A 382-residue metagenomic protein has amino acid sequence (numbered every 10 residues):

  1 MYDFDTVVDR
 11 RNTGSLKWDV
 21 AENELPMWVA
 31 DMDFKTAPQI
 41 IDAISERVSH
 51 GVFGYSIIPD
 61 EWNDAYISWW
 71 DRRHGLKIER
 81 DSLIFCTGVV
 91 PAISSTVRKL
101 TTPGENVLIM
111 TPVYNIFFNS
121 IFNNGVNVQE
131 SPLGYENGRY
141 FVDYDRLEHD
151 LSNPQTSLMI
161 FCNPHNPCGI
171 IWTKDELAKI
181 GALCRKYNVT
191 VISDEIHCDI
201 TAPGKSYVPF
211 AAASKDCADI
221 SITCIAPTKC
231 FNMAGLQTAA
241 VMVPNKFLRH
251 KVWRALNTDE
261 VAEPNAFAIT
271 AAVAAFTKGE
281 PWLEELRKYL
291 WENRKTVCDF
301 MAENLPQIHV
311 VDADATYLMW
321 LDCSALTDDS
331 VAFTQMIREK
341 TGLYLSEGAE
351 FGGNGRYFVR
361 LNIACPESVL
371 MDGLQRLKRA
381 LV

Functional and structural regions predicted by a protein language model:
M1-G88, S95, F276: N-terminal small-domain helix-loop-helix segment of the aminotransferase-like
D42, K215, D219-W291, L381: Conserved core segment of the aminotransferase class I/II
F53-A182, D199-I200, Y207-A212: Conserved core of the PLP fold type I
E79-R80, D312-Y317, R356: Short Gly/Ser/Thr- and Asp/Glu-enriched loop/turn motifs at secondary-structure junctions
N124, K186-Y187, C217, T341: Helix C-cap/helix->beta junction micro-motif
V273, Y289-C298, V310-C323: Conserved glycine-rich beta-strand-loop-beta hairpin in the small C-terminal domain of fold type I
M336-L345, F351-V382: PLP-dependent enzyme catalytic core of the Aspartate aminotransferase-like
